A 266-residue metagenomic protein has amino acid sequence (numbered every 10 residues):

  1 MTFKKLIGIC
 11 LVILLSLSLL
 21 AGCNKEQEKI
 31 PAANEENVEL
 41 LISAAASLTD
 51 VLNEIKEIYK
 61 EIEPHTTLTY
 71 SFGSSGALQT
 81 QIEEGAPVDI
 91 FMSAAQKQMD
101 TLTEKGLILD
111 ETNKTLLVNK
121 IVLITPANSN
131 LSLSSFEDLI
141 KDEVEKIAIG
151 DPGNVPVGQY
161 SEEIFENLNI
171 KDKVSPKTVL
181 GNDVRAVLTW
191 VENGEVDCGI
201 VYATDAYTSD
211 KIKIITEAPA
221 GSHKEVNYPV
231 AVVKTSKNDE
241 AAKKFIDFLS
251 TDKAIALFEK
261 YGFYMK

Functional and structural regions predicted by a protein language model:
M1-Q27: Sec-dependent N-terminal signal peptides of Gram-positive bacterial secreted proteins and lipoproteins
L19, C23-I62, G76, T80-E84 (+4 more regions): Exported/periplasmic ABC-transporter solute-binding proteins
L40, T66-L68, I121: Conserved beta-strand core positions
A86-P87, D110: Short glycine-enriched, charge-decorated loop/helix-capping segments at active-site entrances that position
D89-S93: Periplasmic-binding protein-like
K105-T112: A short, gly/pro- and small-residue-rich
N113-I121: Short, glycine-/small- and polar/acidic-enriched structural segments that line small-molecule recognition paths
